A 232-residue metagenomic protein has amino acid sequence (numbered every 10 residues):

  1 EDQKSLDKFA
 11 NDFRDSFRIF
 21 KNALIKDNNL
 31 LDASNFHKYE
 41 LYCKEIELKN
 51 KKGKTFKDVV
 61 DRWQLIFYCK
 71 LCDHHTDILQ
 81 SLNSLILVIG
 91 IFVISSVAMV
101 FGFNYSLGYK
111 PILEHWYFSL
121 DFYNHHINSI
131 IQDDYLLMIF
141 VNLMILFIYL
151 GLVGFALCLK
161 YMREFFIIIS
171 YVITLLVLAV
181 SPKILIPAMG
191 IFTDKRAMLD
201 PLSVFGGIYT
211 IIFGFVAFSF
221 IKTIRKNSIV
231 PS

Functional and structural regions predicted by a protein language model:
E1-S232: Terminal module of membrane-associated proteins
